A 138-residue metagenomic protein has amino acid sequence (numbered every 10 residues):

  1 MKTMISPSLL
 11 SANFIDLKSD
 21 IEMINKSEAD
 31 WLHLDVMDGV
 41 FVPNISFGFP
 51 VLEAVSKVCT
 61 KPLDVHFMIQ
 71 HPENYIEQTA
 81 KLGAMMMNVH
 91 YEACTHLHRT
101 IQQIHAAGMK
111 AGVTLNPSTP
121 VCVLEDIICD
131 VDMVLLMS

Functional and structural regions predicted by a protein language model:
M1-N88, E92-R99, Q103-A111, L124-V131: Conserved N-terminal beta1-alpha1 strand-loop-helix module at the mouth
T114-S138: Histidine/lysine/aspartate-rich catalytic loop segments that bind and position anionic ligands
